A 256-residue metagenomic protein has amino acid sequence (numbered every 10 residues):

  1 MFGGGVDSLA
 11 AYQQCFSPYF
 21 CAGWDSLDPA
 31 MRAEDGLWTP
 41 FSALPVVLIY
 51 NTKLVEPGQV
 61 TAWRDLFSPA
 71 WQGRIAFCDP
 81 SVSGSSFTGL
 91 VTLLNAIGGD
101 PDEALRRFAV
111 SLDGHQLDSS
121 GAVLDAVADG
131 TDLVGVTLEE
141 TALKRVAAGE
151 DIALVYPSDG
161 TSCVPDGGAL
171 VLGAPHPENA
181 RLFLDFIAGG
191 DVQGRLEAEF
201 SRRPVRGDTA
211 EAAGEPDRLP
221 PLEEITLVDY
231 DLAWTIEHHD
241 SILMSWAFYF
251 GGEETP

Functional and structural regions predicted by a protein language model:
M1-T131: Extracytoplasmic ligand-binding site segments that recognize negatively charged/polar headgroups
D7-Y12, A128, D132-D151: A ligand-binding cleft/hinge motif common to bilobed small-molecule-binding domains
S26-A30, L44, L105-A109, Q116-L117 (+2 more regions): Periplasmic-binding protein-like
V47-L54, L94, V164-H176, R195-E199: A bilobed periplasmic-binding-protein/Venus flytrap-type ligand-binding module shared by bacterial periplasmic
W63, V123-L124, A142, A180 (+1 more regions): Short, hydrophobic alpha-helical packing/hinge segments within bilobed ligand-binding/sensory domains
T88-A96, H115-D118, L138-G167, P177-N179: N-terminal secretory/targeting leader peptides
V171-Y230: Mature extracytoplasmic/periplasmic domains
V228-P256: Conserved C-terminal helix/tail region of periplasmic/extracytoplasmic solute-binding proteins
